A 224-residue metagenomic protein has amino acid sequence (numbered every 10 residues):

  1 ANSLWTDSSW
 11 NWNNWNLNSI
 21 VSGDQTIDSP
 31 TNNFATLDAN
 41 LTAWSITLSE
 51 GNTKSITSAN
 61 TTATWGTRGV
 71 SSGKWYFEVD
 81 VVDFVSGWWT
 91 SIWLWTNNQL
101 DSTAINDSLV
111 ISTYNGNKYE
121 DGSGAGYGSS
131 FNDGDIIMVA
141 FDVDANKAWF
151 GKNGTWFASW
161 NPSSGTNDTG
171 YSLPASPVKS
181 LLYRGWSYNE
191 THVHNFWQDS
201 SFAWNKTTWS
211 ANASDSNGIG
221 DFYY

Functional and structural regions predicted by a protein language model:
A1-Y224: PRY/SPRY (B30.2) beta-sandwich protein-interaction domains and their adjacent Ser/Pro/Gly-rich low-complexity linkers
